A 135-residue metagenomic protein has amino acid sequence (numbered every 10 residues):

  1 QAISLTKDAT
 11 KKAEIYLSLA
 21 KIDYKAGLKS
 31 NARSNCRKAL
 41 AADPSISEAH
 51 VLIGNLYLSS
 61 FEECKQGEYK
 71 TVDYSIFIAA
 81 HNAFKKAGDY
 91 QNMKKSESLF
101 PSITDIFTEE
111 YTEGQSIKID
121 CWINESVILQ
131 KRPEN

Functional and structural regions predicted by a protein language model:
A2, S18-L19, I53, S60 (+1 more regions): Structural register within alpha-helical repeat arrays
K7-T10, I22-G27, G54, S59-V72 (+1 more regions): Short coil/turn linking the two alpha-helices of tandem helical-hairpin repeats
A9-K12, S45-I46: Residue-level recognition of tetratricopeptide repeat
L17-R37: Short, charged, low-hydrophobicity "junction" segments
R33-D43, T71-P101: TPR/TPR-like (Sel1-like) alpha-helical repeat modules
K86-N135: Terminal, low-structured helical/coil segments at or just beyond the last alpha-helical repeat
